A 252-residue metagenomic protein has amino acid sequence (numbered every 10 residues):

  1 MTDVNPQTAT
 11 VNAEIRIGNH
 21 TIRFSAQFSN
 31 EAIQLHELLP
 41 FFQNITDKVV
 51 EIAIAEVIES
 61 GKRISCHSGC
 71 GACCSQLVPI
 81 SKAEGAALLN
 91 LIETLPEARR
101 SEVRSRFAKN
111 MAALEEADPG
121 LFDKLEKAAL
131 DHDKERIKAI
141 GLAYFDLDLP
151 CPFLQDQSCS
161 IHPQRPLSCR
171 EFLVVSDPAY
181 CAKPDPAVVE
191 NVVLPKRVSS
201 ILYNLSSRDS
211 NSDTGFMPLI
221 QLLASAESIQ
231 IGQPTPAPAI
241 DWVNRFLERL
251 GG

Functional and structural regions predicted by a protein language model:
M1-G252: Short loop/turn segments that flank or connect secondary-structure elements
